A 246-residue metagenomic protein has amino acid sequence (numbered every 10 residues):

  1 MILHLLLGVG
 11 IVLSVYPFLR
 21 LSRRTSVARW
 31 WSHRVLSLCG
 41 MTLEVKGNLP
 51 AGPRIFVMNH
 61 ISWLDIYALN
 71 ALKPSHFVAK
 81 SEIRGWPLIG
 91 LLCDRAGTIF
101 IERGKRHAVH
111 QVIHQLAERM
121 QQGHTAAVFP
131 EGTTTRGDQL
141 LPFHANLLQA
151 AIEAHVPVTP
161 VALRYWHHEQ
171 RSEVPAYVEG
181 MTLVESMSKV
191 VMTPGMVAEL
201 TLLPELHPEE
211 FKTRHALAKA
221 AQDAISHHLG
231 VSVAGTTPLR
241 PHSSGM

Functional and structural regions predicted by a protein language model:
M1-E44, L91-A96, T193: A transmembrane-helix-recognition feature enriched in membrane-embedded lipid enzymes and envelope glyco-/phospholipid
G10-S14, A127-P130, L202-L203: Short beta-strands and strand-loop turn motifs
A28-S81, L92-C93: Conserved H-X4-D acyltransferase segment
P53-M58, H124-P130: Generic beta-sheet signal
W63-Q115, M120, H124: Membrane-embedded segments
K80, I101, F129, V161-R164: Generic beta-sheet signal
L88-G90, D138-H215, K219-A220, S232-H242: A cross-family acyltransferase "interaction/gating" segment
T134-T135: Short active-site segment of divalent metal-dependent hydrolases/proteases that encodes the spacing between
